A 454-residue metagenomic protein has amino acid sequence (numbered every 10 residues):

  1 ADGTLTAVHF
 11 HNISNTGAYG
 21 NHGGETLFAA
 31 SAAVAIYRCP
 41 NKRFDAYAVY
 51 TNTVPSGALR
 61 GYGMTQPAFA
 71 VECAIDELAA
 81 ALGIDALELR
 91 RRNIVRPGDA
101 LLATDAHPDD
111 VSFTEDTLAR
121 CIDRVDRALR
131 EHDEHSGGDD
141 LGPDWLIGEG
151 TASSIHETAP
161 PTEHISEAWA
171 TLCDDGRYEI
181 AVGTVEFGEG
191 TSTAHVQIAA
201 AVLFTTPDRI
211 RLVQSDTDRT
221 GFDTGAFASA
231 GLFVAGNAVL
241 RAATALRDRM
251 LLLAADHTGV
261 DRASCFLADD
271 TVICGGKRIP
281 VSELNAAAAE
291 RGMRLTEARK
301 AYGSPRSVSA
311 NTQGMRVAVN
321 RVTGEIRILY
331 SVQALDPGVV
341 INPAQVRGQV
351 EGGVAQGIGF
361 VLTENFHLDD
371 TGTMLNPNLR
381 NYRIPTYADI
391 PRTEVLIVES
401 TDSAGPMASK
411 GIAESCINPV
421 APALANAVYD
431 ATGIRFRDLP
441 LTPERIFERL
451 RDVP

Functional and structural regions predicted by a protein language model:
A1, A168, M315-V317: Hydrophobic/aromatic beta-strand elements that line small-molecule binding cavities or substrate pockets in beta-rich
A1, T191-A199: Thiamine diphosphate
A1-K42: Active-site cavity-forming subdomains of large catalytic enzyme subunits
G3, G176, T323-G324: Structural signal for glycine-centered tight turns and loop->strand junctions in beta-sheet-rich domains
F10-Y19, V185-F187, S331-G338, E399: Short, solvent-exposed aromatic-acidic interface loops
T26-H156, Q197-P454: C-terminal catalytic domains of large/alpha subunits in multi-subunit enzymes
L27, S31, E149-D174, V182-T184 (+1 more regions): Conserved beta-alpha junction segments in alpha/beta enzyme cores
R177-V182, I328-Y330: Short, aliphatic-rich beta-strand segments
